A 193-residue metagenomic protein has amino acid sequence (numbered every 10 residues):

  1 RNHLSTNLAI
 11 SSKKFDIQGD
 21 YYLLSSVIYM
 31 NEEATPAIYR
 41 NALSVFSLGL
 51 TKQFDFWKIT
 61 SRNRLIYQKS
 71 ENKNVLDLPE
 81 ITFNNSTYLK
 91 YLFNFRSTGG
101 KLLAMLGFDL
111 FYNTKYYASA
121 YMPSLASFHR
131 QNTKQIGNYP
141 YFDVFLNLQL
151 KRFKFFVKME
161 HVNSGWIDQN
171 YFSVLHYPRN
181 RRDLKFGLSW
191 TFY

Functional and structural regions predicted by a protein language model:
R1-Y193: Exposed, low-structure sequence patches enriched in small/polar residues
